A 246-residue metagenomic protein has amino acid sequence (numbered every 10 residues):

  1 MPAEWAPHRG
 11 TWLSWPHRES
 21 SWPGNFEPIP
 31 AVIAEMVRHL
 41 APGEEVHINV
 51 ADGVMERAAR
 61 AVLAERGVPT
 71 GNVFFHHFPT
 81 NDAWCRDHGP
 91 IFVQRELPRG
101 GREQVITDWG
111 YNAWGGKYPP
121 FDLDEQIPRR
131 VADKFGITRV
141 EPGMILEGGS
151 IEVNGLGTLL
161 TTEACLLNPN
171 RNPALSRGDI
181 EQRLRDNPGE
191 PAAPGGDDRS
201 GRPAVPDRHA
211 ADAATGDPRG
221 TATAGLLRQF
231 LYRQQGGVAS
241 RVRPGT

Functional and structural regions predicted by a protein language model:
M1-T246: Histidine/cysteine-enriched polar flanking segments
